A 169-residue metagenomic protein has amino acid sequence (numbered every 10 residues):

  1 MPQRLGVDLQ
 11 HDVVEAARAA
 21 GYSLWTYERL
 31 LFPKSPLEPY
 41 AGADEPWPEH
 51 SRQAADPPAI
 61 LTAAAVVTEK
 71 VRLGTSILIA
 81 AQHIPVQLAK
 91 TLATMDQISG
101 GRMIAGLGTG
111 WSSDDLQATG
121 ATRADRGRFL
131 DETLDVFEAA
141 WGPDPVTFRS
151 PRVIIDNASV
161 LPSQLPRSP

Functional and structural regions predicted by a protein language model:
M1-R4, S23, K70-I77, R102-G106 (+1 more regions): Structural preference for beta-strand elements that scaffold enzyme active sites
M1-V67, S168: N-terminal beta1-alpha1-beta2 module of alpha/beta enzyme domains
P2, H50-Q53, I77-A80, I84 (+1 more regions): Glycine- and other small-residue-rich loops at beta-strand/loop junctions that grip anionic moieties
R18-A19, L61-K70, L92, D96-M103: Acidic (Asp/Glu)-rich catalytic clusters
L31-F32, A64, V71, I77-I79 (+1 more regions): Hydrophobic aliphatic residue packing
P33, P46, A81-P169: Internal, glycine-rich beta/alpha segment that forms the wall or movable "lid" of small-molecule/cofactor binding
